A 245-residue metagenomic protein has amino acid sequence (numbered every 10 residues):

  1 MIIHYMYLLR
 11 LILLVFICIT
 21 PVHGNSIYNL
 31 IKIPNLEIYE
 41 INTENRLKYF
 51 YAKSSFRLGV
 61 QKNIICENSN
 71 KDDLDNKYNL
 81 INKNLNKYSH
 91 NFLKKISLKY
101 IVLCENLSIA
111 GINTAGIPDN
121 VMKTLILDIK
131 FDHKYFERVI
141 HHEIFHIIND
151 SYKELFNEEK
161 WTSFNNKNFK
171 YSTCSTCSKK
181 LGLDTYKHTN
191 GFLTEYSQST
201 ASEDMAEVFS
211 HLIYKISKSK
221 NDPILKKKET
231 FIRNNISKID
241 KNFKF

Functional and structural regions predicted by a protein language model:
M1-S26: Classical Sec-dependent N-terminal signal peptides that target proteins to the secretory pathway
I3-Y7, L93, E195-Y196: A general structural signal for short secondary-structure junctions and capping/turn motifs
F16-I17, I81-F92, I144, I148 (+1 more regions): Hydrophobic, Leu/Ile/Phe/Ala-enriched alpha-helical segments that form helix-helix packing faces
N25-L74, L103-N106, T173-Y186, S219 (+1 more regions): Non-catalytic architectural context of zinc metalloproteases
N29, K48, N79, K83 (+2 more regions): Polar/charged alpha-helical tracts
G59-V121, I129: Auxiliary, metal-adjacent structural segments of Zn-dependent hydrolase domains
S97-F245: Active-site-flanking segments in enzyme catalytic domains
